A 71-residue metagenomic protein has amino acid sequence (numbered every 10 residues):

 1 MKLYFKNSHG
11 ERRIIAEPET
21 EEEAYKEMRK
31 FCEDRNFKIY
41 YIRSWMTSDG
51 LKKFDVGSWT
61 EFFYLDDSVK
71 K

Functional and structural regions predicted by a protein language model:
M1-R12: Short aromatic-glycine-(Arg/Gly/Cys) micro-motifs in beta-strand/loop hairpins
F5-K6, E22, N36: Helix-centric, low-specificity signal for extended rod-like, repetitive segments
H9-G10, K26, Y40: Intrinsically disordered, low-complexity regions enriched in serine, threonine, proline and polar/charged residues
G10-E22: A short, exposed loop/beta-hairpin motif centered on an aromatic-Gly-Thr core
C32-K71: Short, mixed-charge low-complexity intrinsically disordered segments
